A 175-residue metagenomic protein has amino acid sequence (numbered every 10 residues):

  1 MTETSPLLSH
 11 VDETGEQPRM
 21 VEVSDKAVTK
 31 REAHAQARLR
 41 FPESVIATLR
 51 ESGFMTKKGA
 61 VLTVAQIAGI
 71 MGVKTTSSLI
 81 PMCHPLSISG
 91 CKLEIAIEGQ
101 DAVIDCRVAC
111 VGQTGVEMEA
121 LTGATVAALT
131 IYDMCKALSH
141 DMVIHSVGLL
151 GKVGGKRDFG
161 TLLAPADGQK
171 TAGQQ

Functional and structural regions predicted by a protein language model:
T2-H84, I88-Q175: C-terminal binding/interaction regions
